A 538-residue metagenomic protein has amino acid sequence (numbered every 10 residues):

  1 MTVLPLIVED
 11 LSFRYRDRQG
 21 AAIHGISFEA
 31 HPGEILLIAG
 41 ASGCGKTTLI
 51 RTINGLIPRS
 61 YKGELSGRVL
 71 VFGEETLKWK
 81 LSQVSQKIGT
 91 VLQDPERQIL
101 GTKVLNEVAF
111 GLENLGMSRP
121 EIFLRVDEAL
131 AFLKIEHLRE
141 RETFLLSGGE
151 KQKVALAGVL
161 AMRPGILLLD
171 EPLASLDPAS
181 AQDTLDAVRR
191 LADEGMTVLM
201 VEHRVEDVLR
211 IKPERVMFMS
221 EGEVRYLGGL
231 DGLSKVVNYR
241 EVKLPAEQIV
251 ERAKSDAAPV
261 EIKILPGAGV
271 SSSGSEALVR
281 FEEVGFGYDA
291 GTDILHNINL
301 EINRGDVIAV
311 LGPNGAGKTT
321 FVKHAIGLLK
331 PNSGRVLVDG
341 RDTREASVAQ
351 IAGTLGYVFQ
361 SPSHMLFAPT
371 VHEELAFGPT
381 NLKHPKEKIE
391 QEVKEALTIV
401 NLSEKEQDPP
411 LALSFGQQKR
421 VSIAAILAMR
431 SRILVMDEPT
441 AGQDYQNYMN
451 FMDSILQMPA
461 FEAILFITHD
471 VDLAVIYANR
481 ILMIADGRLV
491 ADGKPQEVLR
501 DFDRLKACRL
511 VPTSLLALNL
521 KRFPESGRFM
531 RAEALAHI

Functional and structural regions predicted by a protein language model:
A39-A41, L311-P313: The feature captures the beta-strand-to-loop junction immediately N-terminal to the Walker
N54, I326: Helix-to-loop junction immediately C-terminal to a conserved catalytic motif
K62-E74, G334-D342, I351: Conserved ABC transporter NBD signature motif
P120-L138, A376, E387-K405: Conserved ABC ATPase "signature" region
E142-L146, E150, P409-L413: Conserved ABC ATPase signature
L167-D170, L434-D437: Catalytic Walker B motif of ABC-type/P-loop ATPase nucleotide-binding domains
E223-P245, R488-L515: Conserved beta-strand-loop-alpha-helix hinge in the C-terminal portion of ABC ATPase nucleotide-binding domains
